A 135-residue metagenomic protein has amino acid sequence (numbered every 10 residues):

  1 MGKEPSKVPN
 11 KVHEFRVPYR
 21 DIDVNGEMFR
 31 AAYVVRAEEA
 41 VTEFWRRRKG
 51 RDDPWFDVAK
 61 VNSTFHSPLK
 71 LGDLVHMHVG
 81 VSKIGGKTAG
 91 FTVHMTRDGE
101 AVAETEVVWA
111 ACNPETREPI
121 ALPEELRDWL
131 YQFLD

Functional and structural regions predicted by a protein language model:
G2-K60, N113-D135: Hot-dog-fold acyl-thioester-processing enzymes
E43-A89, V102-T105, A110: Hydrophobic beta-strand-centered segment that forms part of the acyl-chain substrate-binding groove
H94-T96: Core beta-strand residues in small-molecule sensory/regulatory alpha/beta domains
D98-E100, R117: A glycine-centered beta-loop-beta connector
G99, V107, L126: Short, flexible active-site-adjacent loop segments at beta-strand->alpha-helix junctions, enriched in small/polar
